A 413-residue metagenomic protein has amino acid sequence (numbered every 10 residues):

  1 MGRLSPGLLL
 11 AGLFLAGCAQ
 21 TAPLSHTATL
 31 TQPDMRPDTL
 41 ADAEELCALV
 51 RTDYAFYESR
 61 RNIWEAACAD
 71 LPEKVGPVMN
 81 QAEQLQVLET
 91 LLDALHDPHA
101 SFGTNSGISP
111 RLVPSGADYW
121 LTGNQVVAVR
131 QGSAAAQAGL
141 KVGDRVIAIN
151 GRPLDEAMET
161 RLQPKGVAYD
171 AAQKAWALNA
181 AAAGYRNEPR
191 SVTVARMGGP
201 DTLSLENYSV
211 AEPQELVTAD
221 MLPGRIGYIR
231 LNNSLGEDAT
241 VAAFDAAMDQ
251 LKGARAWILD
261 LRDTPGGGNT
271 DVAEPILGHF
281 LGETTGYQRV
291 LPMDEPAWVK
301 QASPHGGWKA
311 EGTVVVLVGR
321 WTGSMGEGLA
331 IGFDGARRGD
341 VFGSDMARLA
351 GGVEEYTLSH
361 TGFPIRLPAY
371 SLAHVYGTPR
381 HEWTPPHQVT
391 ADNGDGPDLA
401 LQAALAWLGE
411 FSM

Functional and structural regions predicted by a protein language model:
M1-L4: Positively charged n-region of N-terminal signal peptides that target proteins for export
G7-G17: Bacterial N-terminal signal peptides
A19-A256, D263-P265, Y356, P364 (+1 more regions): Flexible, low-complexity junctional segments that flank or bridge functional domains
H99, R337-A350: Short, well-structured beta-strand/strand-turn elements
G132-A134, P153-L154, V210-E212, N233-E237 (+6 more regions): Solvent-exposed loop/turn segments at secondary-structure junctions within structured extracellular/periplasmic domains
R225, G253-W257, E311-V314, R337-D340: Loop/turn elements at helix/coil->beta-strand transitions in domains of secreted/extracellular proteins
P265-L317, W321, G351-G362, A369-V375 (+2 more regions): Gly/Ser/Thr-rich loop/hinge elements
Q388-M413: Low-complexity, Gly/Ser/Thr/Pro-rich intrinsically disordered linker/tail segments
